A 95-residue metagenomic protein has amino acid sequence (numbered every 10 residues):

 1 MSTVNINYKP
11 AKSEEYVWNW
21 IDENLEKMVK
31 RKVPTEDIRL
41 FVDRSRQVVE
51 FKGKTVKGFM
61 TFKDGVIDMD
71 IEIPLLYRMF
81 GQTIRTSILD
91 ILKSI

Functional and structural regions predicted by a protein language model:
M1-K32: Terminal, regulation- and interaction-focused segments at domain boundaries
M1-N5, R46, V66: Intrinsic-disorder/low-complexity, polar/charged segments enriched in Ser/Thr/Lys/Arg/Asp/Glu/Gln
V4, R39, D43-R44, V56 (+1 more regions): N-terminal intrinsically disordered, cationic/polar leader segments that include organellar targeting peptides
P10-E14, L25, G53-K57, I73-Y77 (+1 more regions): Beta-strand elements of well-folded, non-transmembrane domains
K32-V48: A short, surface-exposed loop/turn module that caps and links secondary-structure elements
V48-G65: A short, structured beta-strand/loop element
D64-I73: Short helix/strand-capping connector loops at secondary-structure junctions
Y77-I95: A conserved amphipathic terminal alpha-helix motif
